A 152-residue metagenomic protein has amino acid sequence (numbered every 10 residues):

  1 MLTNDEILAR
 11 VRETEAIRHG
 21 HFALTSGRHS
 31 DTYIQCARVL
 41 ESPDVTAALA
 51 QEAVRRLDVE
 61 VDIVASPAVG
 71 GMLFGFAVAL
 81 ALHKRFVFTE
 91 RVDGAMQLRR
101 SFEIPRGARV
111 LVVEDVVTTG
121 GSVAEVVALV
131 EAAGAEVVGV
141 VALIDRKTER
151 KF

Functional and structural regions predicted by a protein language model:
M1-V59: Active-site-facing substrate-recognition patch
E6, R10, E52, A77 (+3 more regions): Alpha-helical scaffold segments in soluble metabolic enzymes
A16, A23, S66-P67, E103 (+1 more regions): Short glycine- and Lys/Arg-enriched binding-loop motifs that mark or flank ligand-binding interfaces
F22, H29, M72-L73, S122-V123: Gly/Ser/Thr-rich beta-alpha loop segments that engage phosphate groups in nucleotides
E41-S101: Conserved PRPP/pyrophosphate-binding segment of the phosphoribosyltransferase/PRPP-pathway fold
R91-F152: PRPP/pyrophosphate-binding module of the type I phosphoribosyltransferase fold
